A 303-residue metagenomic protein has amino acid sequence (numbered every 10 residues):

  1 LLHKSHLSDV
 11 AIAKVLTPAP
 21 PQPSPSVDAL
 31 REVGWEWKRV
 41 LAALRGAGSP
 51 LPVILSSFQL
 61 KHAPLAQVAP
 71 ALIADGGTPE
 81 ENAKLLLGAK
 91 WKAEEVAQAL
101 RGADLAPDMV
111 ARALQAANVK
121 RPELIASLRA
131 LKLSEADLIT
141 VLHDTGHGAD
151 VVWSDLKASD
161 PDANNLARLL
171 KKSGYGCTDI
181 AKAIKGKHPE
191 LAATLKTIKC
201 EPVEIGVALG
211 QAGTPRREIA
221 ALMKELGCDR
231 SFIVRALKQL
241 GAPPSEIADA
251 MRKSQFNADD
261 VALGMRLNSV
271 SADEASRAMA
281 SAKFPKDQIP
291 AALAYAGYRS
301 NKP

Functional and structural regions predicted by a protein language model:
L1-P303: General marker for long, soluble alpha-helical cores
